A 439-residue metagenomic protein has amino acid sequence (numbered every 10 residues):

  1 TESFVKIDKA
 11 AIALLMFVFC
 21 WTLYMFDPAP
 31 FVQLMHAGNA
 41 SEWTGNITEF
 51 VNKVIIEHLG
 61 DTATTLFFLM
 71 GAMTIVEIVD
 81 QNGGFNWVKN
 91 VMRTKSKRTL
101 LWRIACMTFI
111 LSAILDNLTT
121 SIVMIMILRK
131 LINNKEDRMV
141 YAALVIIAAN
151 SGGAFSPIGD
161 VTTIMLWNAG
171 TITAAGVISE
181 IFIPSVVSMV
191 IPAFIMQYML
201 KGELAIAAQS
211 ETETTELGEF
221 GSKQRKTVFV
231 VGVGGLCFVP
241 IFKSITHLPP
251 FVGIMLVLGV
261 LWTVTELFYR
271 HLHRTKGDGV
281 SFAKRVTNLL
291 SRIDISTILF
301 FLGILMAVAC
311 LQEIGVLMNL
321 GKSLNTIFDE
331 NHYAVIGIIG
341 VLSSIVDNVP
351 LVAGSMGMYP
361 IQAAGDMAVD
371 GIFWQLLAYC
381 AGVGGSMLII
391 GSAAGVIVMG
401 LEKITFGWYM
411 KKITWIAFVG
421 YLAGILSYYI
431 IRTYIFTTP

Functional and structural regions predicted by a protein language model:
T1-E2, L14-M25, L69-E77, T108-F109 (+8 more regions): Hydrophobic core segments of alpha-helical transmembrane domains in multi-pass membrane transport and ion-translocation
F4-I7, H36-A40, T48-T64, A174-P184 (+6 more regions): Interfacial loop-to-helix junctions that mark the boundaries of transmembrane helices in multi-pass membrane
C20-F31, L59-G60, L111-A148, G152 (+2 more regions): Membrane-interfacial helix-loop connectors
T22, D27-N52, M199-V233, W262-I295: Intrinsically disordered, low-complexity non-transmembrane regions of multi-pass membrane transporters
L23-E57, M73-N90, I110-I122, C310 (+1 more regions): Transmembrane alpha-helix boundary signature
N39-S41, G60, E77, N82 (+3 more regions): Transmembrane helical segments that form the transport core of multi-pass membrane transport proteins
G60-M70, G176-F194, T246-G259, W374-G384: Alpha-helical transmembrane segments
N134, M139, F155-S156, M165 (+3 more regions): Juxtamembrane and boundary regions of transmembrane helices in multi-pass small-molecule transporters and channels
